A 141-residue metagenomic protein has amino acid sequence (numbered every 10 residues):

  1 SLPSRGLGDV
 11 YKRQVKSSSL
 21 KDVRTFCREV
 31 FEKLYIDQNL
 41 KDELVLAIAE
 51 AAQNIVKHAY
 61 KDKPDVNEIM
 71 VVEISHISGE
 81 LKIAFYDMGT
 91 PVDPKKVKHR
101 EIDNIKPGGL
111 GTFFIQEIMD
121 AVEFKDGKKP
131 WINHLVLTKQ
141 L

Functional and structural regions predicted by a protein language model:
S1-Y11: Single conserved hydrophobic/aromatic residue that forms the stacking wall/gate of nucleotide- or nucleobase-binding
L2, V15, E73: Small/polar loops that bind or transfer phosphate-bearing groups
D9, V56-L141: Conserved beta-strand-loop-beta-strand hairpin that lines the nucleotide-binding pocket of ATP/GTP-utilizing enzymes
D9-L46: Bergerat-fold GHKL ATPase/HATPase_c domain
Q38-K63: Conserved ATP-binding N-box helix of the HATPase_c
